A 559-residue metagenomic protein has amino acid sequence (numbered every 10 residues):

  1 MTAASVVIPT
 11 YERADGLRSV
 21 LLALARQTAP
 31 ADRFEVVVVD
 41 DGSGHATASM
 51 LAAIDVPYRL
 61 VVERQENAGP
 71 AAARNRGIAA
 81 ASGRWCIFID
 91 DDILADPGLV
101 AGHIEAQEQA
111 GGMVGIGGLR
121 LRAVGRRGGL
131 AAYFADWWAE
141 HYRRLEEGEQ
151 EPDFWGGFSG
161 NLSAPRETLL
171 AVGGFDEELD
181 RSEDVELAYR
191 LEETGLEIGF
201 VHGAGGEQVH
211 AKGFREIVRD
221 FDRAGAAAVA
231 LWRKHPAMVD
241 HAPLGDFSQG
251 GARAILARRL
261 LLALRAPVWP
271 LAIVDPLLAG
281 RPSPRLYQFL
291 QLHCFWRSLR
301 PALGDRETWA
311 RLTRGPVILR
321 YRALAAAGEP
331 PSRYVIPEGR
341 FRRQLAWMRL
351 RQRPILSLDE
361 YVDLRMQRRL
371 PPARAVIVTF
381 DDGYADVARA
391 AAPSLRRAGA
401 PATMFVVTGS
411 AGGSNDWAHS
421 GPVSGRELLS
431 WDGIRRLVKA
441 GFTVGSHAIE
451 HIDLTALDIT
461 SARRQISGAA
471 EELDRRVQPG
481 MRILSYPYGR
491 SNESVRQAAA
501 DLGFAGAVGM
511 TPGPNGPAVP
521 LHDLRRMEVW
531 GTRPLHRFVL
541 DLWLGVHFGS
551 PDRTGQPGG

Functional and structural regions predicted by a protein language model:
A23, D40-S49, I93-L94: A conserved acidic beta->alpha catalytic loop
A23-R33: Short, acidic, metal-binding catalytic loop of nucleotide-sugar glycosyltransferases
Q65-A81, F154: Glycine-rich, basic loop-to-helix element that forms the pyrophosphate-binding segment of sugar-nucleotide handling
C86: Short aromatic/hydrophobic "clamp" motif used to bind/position activated sugar donors
G98-A131: Conserved donor NDP-sugar-binding/catalytic core segment of glycosyltransferases
L145-E167, D180, E186: A recurrent flexible, glycine/aromatic-enriched loop bordering the glycosyltransferase active site that acts as
R223, H241-T313, G558-G559: Non-catalytic, C-terminal membrane-associated alpha-helical segments of glycosyltransferases
W309-T379, A385-D386, A456-G559: C-terminal active-site subregion of NodB/CE4 polysaccharide deacetylases
